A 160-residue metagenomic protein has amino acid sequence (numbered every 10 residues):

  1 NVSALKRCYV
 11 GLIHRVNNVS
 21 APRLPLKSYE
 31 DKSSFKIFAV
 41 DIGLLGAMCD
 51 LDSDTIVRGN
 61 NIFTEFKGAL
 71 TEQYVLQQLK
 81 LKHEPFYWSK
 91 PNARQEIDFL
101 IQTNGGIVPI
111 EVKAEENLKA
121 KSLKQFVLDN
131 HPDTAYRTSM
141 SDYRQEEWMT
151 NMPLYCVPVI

Functional and structural regions predicted by a protein language model:
N1-E96, L100-N104: Accessory nucleic acid-recognition modules appended to NTPase machines
Y87, P109-V112: Short catalytic-loop micro-motif centered on adjacent basic/acidic residues
G106-V108, T134: Structural motif
A114-M152: Catalytic cores of nucleic-acid endonucleases
N151-I160: C-terminal tail/extension regions appended to the core domain(s) of diverse proteins
